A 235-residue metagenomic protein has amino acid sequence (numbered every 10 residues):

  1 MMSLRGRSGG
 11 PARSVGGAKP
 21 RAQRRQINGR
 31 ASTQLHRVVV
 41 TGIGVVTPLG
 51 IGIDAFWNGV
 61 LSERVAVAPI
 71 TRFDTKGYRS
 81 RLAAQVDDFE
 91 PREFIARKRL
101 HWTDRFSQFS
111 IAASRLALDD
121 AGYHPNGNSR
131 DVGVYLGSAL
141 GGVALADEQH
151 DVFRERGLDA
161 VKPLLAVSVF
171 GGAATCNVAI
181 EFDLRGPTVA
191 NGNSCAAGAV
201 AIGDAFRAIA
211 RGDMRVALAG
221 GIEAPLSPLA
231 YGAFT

Functional and structural regions predicted by a protein language model:
L4, R13, K19-R99, A121: ACP-dependent fatty acid/polyketide chain-elongation machinery
R24-L35, P48-I51, L61-I70, D119-D131 (+1 more regions): Acyl-thioester C-C bond-transforming condensing/cleaving domain
V45, T103, N191: Generic anion/oxyanion-binding catalytic loop in active/binding sites
A55, F106-A113, A197, A201: Generic hydrophobic secondary-structure packing signal
R72-H124, L136, L145, G171-R185: A glycine- and small-residue-enriched flexible loop/hinge segment at structural boundaries
